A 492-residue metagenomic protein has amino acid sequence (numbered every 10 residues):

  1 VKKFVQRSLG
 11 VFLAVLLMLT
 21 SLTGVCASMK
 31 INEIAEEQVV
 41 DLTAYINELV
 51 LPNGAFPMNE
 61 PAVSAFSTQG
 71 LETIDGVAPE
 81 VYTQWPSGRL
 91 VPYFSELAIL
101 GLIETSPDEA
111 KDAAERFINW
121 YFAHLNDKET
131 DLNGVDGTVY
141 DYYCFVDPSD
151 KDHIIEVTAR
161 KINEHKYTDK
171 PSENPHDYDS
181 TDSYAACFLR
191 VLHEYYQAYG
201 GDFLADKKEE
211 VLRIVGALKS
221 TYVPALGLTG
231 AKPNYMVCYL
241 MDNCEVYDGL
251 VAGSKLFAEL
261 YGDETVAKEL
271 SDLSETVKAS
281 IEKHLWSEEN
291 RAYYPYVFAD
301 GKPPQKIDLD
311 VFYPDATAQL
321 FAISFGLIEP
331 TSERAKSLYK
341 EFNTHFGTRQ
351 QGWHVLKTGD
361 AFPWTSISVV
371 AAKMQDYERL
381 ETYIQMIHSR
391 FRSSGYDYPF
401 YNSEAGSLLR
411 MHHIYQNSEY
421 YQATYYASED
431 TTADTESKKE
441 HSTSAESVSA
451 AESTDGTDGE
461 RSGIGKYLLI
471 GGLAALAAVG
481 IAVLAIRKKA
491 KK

Functional and structural regions predicted by a protein language model:
L13, L17-S21: Hydrophobic core
S28-L97, G101-K166, L212, K219 (+5 more regions): Low-complexity, Ser/Thr/Pro/Gly-enriched N-terminal "stalk/linker" regions
M29-E37, D397-E452: Terminal, non-catalytic domain-edge segments
I31-I34, V39-T43, V50-L51, A55-F66 (+11 more regions): Extended ligand-binding clefts on enzyme/binding-domain cores
F94-A110, A186-F203, E245-D263, A318-T331 (+2 more regions): Well-ordered alpha-helical scaffold segments within catalytic/enzyme domains
R116, A123-C244: Extended ligand-binding groove/face enriched in aromatic
V448-L469: Extracellular Ser/Thr-rich, low-complexity/disordered mucin-like segments
A478-K492: C-terminal membrane-anchoring or membrane-association module
